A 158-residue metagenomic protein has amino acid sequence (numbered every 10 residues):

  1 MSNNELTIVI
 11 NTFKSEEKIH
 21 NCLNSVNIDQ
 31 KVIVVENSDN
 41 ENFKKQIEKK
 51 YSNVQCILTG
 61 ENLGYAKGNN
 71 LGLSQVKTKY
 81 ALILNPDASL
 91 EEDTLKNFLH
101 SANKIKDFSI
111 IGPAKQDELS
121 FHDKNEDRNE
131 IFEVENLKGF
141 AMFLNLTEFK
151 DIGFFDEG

Functional and structural regions predicted by a protein language model:
T12-I28: Short, well-formed alpha-helical segments that are part of the catalytic scaffolds of diverse glycosyltransferases
S25, E36-K44: A conserved acidic beta->alpha catalytic loop
Q30-D39, I57-T59: Short beta-strand/loop segment that forms part of the nucleotide-sugar
L58-V76: Glycine-rich, basic loop-to-helix element that forms the pyrophosphate-binding segment of sugar-nucleotide handling
A81: Short aromatic/hydrophobic "clamp" motif used to bind/position activated sugar donors
E92-D123: Conserved donor NDP-sugar-binding/catalytic core segment of glycosyltransferases
D127-T147, D151: A recurrent flexible, glycine/aromatic-enriched loop bordering the glycosyltransferase active site that acts as
K150-G158: Donor nucleotide-sugar recognition loop
